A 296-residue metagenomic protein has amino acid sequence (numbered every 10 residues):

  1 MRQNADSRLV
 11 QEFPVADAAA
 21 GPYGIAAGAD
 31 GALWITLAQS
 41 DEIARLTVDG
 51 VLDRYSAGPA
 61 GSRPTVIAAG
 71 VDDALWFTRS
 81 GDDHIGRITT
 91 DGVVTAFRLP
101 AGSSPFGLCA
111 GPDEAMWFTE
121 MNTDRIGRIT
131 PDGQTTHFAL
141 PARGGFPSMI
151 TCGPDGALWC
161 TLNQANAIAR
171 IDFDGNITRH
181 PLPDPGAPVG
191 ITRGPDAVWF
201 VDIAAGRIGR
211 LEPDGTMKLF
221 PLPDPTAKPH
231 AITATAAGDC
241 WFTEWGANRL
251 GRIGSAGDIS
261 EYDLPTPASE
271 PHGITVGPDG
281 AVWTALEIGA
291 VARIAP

Functional and structural regions predicted by a protein language model:
M1-A19: A short helix->beta-strand "capping" segment at the edge of beta-propeller domains
Q11-V15, L52-A57, V94-R98, T135-L140 (+3 more regions): A short beta-strand motif characteristic of beta-propeller blades
D17-D30, A60-V71, P100-D113, A142-D155 (+4 more regions): Beta-rich, blade/repeat-based domains predominating in secreted/periplasmic proteins but also intracellular
A32, V51, A74, V93 (+9 more regions): Generic structural signal for coil-to-beta-strand starts
L33-Q39, L75-G81, M116-N122, L158-Q164 (+3 more regions): Conserved beta-strand positions in repeat-built beta-propeller and related beta-rich domains
E42-A44, D83-G86, D124-G127, A167-A169 (+3 more regions): A short loop-to-beta-strand structural motif that recurs across blades of beta-propeller domains
T47-G50, I88-G92, I129-Q134, I171-N176 (+3 more regions): Short loop/turn segments that connect beta-strands within beta-propeller blades
W117-H180, A187: Solenoidal tandem-repeat scaffolds enriched in leucines and small polar residues
